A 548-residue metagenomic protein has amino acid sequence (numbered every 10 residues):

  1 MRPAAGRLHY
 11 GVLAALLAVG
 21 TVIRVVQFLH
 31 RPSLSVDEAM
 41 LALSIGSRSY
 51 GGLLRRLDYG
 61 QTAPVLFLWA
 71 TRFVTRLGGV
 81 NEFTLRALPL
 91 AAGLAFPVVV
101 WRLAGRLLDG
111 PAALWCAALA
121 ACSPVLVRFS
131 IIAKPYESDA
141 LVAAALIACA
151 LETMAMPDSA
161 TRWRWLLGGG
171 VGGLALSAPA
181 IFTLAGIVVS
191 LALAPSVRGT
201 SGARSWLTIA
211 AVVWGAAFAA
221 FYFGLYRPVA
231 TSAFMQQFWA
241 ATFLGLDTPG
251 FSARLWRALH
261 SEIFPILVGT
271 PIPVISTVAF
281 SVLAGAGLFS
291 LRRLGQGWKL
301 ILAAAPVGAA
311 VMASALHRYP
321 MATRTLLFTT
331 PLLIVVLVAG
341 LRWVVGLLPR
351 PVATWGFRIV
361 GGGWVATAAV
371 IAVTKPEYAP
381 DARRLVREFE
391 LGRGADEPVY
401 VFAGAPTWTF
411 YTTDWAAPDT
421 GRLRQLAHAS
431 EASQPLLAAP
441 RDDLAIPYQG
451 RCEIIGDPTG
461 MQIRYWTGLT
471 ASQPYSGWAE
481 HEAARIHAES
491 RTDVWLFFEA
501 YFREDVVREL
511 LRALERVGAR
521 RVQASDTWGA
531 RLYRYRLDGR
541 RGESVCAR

Functional and structural regions predicted by a protein language model:
M1-R2: N-terminal hydrophobic targeting signals that begin at the initiator methionine
A5, H9-G539, V545-C546: Membrane-proximal helix-loop-helix interfaces that form the catalytic/acceptor-binding platform of multi-pass membrane
